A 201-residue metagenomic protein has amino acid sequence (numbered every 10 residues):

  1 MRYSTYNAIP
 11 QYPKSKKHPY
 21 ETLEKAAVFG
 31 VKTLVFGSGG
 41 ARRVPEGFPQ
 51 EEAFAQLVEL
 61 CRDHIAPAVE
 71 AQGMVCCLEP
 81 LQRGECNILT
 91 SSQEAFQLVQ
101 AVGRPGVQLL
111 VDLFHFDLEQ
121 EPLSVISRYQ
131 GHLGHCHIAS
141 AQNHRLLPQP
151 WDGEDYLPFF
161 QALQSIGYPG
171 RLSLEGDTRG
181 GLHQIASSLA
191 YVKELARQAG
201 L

Functional and structural regions predicted by a protein language model:
R2, G40-R42, P80-G84, L113-H115 (+2 more regions): Active-site-proximal loop/turn and secondary-structure-junction residues that shape catalytic pockets, frequently
T5, P10-P13, E24, G30-K32 (+2 more regions): Histidine-acidic metal/acid-base catalytic patches
I9-Q108: Active-site acidic/histidine proton-transfer and metal-coordination neighborhood in alpha/beta enzyme cores
